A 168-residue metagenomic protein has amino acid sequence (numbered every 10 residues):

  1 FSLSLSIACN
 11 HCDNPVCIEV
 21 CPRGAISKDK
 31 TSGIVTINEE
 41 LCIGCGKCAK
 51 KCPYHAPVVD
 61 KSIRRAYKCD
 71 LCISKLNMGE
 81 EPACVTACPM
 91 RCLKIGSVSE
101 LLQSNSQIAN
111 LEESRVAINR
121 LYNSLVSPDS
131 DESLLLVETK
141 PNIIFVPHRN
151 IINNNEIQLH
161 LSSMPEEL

Functional and structural regions predicted by a protein language model:
F1-L168: Non-ligating segments of multi-cofactor redox enzymes
